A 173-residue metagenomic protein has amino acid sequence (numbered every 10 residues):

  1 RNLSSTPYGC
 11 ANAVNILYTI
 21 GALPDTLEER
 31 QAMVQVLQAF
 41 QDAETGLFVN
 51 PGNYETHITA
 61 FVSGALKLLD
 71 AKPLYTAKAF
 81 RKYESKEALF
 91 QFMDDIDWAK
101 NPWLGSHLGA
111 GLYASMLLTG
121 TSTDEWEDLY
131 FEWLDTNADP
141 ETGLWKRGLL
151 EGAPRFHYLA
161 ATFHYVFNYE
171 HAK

Functional and structural regions predicted by a protein language model:
R1-S4, Q38-N53, Y83-S106, F131-R155: Glycine- and aromatic-rich loop/turn segments at beta-sheet edges
N2-P24, V49-Y75, D94-E125, E151-K173: An alpha-helical repeat/solenoid feature that recognizes helix-turn-helix modules
D25-F40, P73-I96, S122-N137, K173: Extended, well-ordered alpha-helical scaffold segments
